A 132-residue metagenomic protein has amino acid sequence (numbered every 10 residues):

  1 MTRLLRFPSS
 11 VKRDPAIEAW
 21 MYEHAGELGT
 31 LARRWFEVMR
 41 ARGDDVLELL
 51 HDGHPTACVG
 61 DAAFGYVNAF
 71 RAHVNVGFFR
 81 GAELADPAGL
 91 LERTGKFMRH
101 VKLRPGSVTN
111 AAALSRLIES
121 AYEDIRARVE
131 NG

Functional and structural regions predicted by a protein language model:
M1-G132: Charge-dense, helix-prone N-terminal extensions
